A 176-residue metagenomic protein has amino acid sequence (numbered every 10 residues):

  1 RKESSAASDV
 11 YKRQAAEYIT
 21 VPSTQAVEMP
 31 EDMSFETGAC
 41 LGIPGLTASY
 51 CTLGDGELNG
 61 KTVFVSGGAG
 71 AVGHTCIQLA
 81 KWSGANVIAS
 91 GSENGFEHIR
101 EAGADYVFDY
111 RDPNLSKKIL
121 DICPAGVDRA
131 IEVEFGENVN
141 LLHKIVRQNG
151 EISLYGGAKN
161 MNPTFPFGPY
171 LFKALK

Functional and structural regions predicted by a protein language model:
R1-Y11: Single conserved hydrophobic/aromatic residue that forms the stacking wall/gate of nucleotide- or nucleobase-binding
K12-S23: A structural motif shared across PLP-dependent enzymes of the aminotransferase-like
Q14-A16, G91-R100, N162-F167: Short, glycine/polar-rich helix-capping loops at beta-to-alpha or helix-loop-helix junctions that flank or form
A39-D112: Mid-domain Rossmann-like dinucleotide-binding core that forms the NAD(H)/NADP(H) cofactor-binding site
G91, E137-K176: Glycine-rich phosphate-binding loop and adjacent beta-alpha segment of Rossmann(oid) nucleotide-cofactor-binding
F108, A130-I131: N-terminal Rossmann-like NAD(P) cofactor-binding module of classical short-chain dehydrogenase/reductase
N114-P124: Short amphipathic alpha-helix with an adjacent loop that forms part of the alpha/beta core around
